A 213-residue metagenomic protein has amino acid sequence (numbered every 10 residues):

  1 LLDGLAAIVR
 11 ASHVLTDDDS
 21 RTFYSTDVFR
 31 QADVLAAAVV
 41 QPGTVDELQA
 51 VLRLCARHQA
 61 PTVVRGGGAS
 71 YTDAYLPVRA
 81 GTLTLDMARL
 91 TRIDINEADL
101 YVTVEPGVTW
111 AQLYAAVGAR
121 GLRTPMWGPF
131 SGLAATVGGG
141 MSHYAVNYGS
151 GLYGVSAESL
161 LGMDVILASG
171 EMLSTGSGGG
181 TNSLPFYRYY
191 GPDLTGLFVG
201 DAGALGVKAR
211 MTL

Functional and structural regions predicted by a protein language model:
L1-R53, R57, A69-L100, P129: N-terminal flexible segment immediately upstream of the FAD-binding catalytic core in FAD-dependent oxidoreductases
D17, T62-V64: Short N-terminal amphipathic alpha-helices
P42, V64, P106: Conserved strand-loop elements at the edges of beta-sheets that form or border functional pockets
A56-H58, R65-G67, S159: Short, basic and Ser/Thr-rich N-terminal targeting/leader segments
R92-N96, V104-P106, W110-L213: FAD-binding subdomain of flavoenzyme oxidoreductases
